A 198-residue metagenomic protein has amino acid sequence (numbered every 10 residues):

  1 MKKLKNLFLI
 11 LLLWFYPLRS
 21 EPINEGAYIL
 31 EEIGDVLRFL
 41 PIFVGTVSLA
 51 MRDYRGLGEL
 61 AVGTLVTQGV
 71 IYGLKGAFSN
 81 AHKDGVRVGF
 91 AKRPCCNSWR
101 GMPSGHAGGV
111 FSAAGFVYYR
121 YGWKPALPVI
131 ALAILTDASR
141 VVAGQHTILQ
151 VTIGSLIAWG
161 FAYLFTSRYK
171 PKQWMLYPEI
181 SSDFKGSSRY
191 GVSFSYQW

Functional and structural regions predicted by a protein language model:
K2-N6, L11-M102, G108-V141: Hydrophobic alpha-helical bundle signature of multipass membrane enzymes
V47-R52, Y121, Y163-Q173, Y196-W198: Outer-membrane beta-barrel proteins
S79-D84, Q145, L149, K170-M175: Transmembrane helix-loop junctions in multipass membrane proteins, especially transporters and channels
H106-V110, H146-T166: Alpha-helical transmembrane segments that form the membrane-embedded catalytic/substrate-binding core of multi-pass
S112-F116, G160, S193-S195: Outer-membrane beta-barrel architecture
Q173-D183: Transmembrane beta-strand segments that form the barrel wall of outer-membrane beta-barrel proteins
G186-W198: Outer-membrane beta-barrel "beta-signal"
